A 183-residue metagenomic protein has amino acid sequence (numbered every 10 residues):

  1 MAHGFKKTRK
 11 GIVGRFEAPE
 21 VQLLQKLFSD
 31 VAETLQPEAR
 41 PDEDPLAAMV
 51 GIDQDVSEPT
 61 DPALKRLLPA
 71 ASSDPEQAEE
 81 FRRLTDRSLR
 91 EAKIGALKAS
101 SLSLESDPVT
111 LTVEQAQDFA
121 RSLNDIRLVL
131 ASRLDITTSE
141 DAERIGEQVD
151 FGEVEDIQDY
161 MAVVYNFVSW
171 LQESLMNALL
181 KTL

Functional and structural regions predicted by a protein language model:
M1-L111, D118, S122-L183: Charged, alpha-helix-forming regions
